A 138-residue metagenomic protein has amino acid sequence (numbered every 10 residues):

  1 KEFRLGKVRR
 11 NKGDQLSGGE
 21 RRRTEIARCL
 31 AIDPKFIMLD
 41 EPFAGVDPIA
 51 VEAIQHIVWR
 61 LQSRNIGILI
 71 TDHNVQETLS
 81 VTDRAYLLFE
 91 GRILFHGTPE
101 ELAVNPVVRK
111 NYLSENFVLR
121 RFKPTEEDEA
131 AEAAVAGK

Functional and structural regions predicted by a protein language model:
K1-V8, Q55, W59: Conserved ABC ATPase "signature" region
K12-L16, E20: Conserved ABC ATPase signature
I26: Hydrophobic anchor residue at the start of the ABC signature
D33: Conserved catalytic motifs of ABC-family nucleotide-binding domains
I37-E41: Catalytic Walker B motif of ABC-type/P-loop ATPase nucleotide-binding domains
H96-G97: ABC ATPase "signature
